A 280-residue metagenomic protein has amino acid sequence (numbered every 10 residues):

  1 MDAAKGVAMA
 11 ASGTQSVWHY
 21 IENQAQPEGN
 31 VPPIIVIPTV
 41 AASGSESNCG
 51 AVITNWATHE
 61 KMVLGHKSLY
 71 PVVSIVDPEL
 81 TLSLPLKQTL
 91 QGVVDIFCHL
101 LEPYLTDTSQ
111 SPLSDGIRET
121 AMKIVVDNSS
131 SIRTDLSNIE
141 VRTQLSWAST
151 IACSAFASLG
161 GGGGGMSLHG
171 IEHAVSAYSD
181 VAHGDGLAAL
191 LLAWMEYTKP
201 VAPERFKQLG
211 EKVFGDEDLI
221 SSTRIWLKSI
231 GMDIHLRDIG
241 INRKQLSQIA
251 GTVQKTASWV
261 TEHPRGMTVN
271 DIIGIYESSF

Functional and structural regions predicted by a protein language model:
M1-K5, G44-S47, G164, L168 (+1 more regions): Short glycine/serine/threonine-rich phosphate/pyrophosphate-binding segments that cradle anionic phosphate groups
M1-S16, S131-R142: N-terminal small/polar loop signature for handling phosphorylated ligands or for N-terminal nucleophile
K5-G13, E28, P33, S158-G163 (+2 more regions): Alpha-helix C-terminal capping segments
A10-L113: A glycine/threonine-rich phosphate-anchoring loop and its flanking beta-alpha core in nucleotide/phosphate-binding
P103-S222: Active-site segments that bind and position negatively charged phosphate/pyrophosphate groups
P203-F280: C-terminal charged capping/lid subdomain of soluble metabolic enzymes
